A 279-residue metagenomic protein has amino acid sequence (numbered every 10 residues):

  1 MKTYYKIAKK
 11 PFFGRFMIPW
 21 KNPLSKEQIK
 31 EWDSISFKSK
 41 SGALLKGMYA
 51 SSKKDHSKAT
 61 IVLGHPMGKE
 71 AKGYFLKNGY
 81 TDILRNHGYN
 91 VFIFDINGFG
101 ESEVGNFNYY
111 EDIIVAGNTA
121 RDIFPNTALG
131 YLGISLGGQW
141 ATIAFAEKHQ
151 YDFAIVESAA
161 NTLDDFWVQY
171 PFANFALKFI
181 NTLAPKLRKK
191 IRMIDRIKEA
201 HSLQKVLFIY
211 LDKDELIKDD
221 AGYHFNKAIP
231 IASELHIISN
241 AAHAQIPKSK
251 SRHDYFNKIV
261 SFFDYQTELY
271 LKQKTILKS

Functional and structural regions predicted by a protein language model:
M1-S39, L45-A50: An N-terminal hydrophobic leader/cap segment in hydrolases
M67-D82, I96, D220: The serine-hydrolase catalytic nucleophile loop
Y80, N97-F124, A128: Catalytic nucleophile-loop/oxyanion-hole region of alpha/beta-hydrolase and closely related hydrolase-like folds
I143-K189, E199: Hydrolase active-site cap/lid region
A200-L203, L207-Y210, D214: Short beta-strand/loop motif that positions the catalytic acidic residue of the alpha/beta-hydrolase fold
K213-I217, A244-Q245: Acidic catalytic loop of the alpha/beta-hydrolase fold
K218-K227: Short alpha-helix in the alpha/beta-hydrolase fold that links the catalytic acid
A241-D254: Catalytic histidine-centered segment of alpha/beta-hydrolase-like enzymes
